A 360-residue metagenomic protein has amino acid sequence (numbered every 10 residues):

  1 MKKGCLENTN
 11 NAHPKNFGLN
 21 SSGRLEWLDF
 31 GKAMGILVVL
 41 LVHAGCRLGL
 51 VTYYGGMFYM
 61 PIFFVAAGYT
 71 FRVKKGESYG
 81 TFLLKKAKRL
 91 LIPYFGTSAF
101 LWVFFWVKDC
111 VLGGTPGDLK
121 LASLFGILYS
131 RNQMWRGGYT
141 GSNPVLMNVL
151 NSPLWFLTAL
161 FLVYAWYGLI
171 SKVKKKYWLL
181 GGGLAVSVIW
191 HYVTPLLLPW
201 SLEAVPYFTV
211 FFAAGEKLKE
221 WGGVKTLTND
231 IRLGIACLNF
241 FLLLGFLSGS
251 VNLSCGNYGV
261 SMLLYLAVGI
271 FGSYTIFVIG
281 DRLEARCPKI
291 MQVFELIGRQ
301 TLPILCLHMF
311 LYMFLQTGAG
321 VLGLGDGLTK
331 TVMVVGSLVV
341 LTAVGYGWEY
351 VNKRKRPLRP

Functional and structural regions predicted by a protein language model:
M1-P360: Alpha-helical transmembrane segments and their immediate juxtamembrane cytosolic regions
